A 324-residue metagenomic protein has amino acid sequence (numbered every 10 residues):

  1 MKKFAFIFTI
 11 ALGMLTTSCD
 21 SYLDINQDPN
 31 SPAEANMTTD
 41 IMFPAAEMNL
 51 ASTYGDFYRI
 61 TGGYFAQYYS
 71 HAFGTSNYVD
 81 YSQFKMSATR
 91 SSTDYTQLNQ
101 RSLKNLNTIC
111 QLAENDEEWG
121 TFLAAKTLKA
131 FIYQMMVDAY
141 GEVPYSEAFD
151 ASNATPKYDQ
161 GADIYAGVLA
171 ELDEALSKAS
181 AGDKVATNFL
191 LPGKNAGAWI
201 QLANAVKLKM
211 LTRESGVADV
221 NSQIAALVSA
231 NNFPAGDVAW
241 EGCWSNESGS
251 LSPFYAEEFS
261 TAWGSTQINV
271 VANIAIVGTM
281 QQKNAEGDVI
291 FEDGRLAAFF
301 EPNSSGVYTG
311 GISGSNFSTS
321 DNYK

Functional and structural regions predicted by a protein language model:
M1, C19-S21, A130, V168: Terminal processing/anchoring signals of secreted or surface-associated proteins and related intramolecular
K2-T9: Sec-dependent signal peptide recognition, specifically the positively charged N-region followed immediately by
F4, C19-S70, T89, Q97-Q100 (+2 more regions): Membrane-proximal, proline-rich intrinsically disordered regions
N36-D40, A72-K324: Structured, solvent-exposed acidic/aromatic patches
